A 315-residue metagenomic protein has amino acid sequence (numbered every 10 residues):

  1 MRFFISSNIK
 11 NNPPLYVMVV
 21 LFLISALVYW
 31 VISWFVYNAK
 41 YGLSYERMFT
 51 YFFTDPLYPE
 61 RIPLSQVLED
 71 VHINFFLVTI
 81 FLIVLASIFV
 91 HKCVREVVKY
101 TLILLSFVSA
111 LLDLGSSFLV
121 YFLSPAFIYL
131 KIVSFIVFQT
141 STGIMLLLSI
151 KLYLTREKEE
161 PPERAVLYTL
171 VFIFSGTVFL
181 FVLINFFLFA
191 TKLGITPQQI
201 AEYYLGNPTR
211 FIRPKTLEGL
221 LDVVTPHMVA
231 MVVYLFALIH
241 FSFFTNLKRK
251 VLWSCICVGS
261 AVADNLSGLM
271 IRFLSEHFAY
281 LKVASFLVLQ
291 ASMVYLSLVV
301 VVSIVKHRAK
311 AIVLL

Functional and structural regions predicted by a protein language model:
M1-P59, P63-L68, A86-H91, V98-Y129 (+4 more regions): Polytopic transmembrane helical bundles with strong interfacial aromatic enrichment
I62-I80, P214-V233: A loop-to-helix transmembrane entry motif
F76-C93, M228-N246: Transmembrane alpha-helical segments in integral membrane proteins
